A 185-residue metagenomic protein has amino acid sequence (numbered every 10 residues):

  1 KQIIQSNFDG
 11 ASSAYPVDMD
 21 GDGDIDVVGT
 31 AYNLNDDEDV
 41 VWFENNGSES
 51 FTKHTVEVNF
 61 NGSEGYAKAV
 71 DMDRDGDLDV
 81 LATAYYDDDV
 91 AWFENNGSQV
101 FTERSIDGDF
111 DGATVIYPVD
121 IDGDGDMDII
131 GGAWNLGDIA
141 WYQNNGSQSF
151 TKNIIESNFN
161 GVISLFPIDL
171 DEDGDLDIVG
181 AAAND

Functional and structural regions predicted by a protein language model:
K1-D9, E44-G62, E94-D111, Q143-N160: Blade-edge motifs of beta-propeller repeat domains
A11, D37, E64, D87 (+3 more regions): Short coil/loop residues immediately preceding or within conserved phosphate-binding loops of NTP-utilizing enzyme
S12-M19, E64-R74, T114-I121, I163-E172: Beta-propeller blade termini
G21-T30, R74-T83, G123-G132, E172-A181: Acidic/hydrophobic-patterned starts of short beta strands in beta-sheet-rich repeat architectures
T30-A31, N45, T83-A84, N95 (+4 more regions): Short, structured coil/turn linkers that connect adjacent secondary-structure elements
Y32-D37, Y86-D88, N135-D138, N184-D185: Short glycine/acidic-enriched loop and turn motifs that connect beta-strands
D39-F43, D89-F93, D138-Y142: A short loop-to-beta-strand structural motif that recurs across blades of beta-propeller domains
F166, V179-D185: Blade-level signature of beta-propeller repeat domains, shared across WD40, Kelch, NHL, RCC1 and BNR/Asp-box propellers
